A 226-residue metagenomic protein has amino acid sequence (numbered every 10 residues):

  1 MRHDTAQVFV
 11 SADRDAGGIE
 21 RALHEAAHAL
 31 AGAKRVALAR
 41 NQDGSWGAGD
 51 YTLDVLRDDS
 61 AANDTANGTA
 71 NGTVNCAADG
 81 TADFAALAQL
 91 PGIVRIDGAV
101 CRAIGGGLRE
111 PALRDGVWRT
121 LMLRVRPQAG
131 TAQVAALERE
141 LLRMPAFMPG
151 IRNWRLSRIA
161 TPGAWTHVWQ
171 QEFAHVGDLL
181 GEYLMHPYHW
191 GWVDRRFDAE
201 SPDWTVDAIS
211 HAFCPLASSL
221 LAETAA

Functional and structural regions predicted by a protein language model:
M1-N67, G72-V168, A174-P187, A208-A226: Short S/T/G/P-rich N-terminal loop/turn motif that feeds into the first structured element of a domain
Y188-G191, R195-T205: Short, well-ordered, aromatic-rich surface patches in folded extracellular/luminal domains
